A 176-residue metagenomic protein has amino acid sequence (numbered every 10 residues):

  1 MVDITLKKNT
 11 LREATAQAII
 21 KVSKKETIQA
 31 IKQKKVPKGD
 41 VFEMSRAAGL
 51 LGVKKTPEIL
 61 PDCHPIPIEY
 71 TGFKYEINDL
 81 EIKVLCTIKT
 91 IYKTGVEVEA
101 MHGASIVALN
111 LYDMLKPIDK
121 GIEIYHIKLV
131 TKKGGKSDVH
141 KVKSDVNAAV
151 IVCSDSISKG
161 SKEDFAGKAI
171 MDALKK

Functional and structural regions predicted by a protein language model:
M1-L80, K89-K93, M101-S105, M114-K143: N-terminal, polar/charged subdomain of small-to-medium soluble alpha/beta proteins
E97: Phosphate/ribose-phosphate-bearing ligand recognition and processing surfaces, centered on ADP-ribose/NAD(+/P+) systems
D113, P117-K120, V142-K176: Glycine-rich phosphate/diphosphate-binding loop of Rossmann-like nucleotide-binding domains
